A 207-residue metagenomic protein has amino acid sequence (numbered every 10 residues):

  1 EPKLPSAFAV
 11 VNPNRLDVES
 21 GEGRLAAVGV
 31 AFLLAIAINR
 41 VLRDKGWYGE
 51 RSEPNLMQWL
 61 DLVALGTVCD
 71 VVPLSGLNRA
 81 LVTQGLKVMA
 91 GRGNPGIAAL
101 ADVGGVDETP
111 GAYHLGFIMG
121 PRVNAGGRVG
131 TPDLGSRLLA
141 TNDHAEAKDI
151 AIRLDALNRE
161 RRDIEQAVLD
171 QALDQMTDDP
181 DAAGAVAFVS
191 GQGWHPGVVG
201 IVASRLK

Functional and structural regions predicted by a protein language model:
P2, V18, H195-V198: Flexible loop/turn segments at secondary-structure boundaries
L4-P5, P132: Histidine/acidic-residue-rich catalytic or RNA/ligand-binding cores of hydrolases and nuclease-related proteins
P5-Y48, L56-V68: Short alpha-helices
R40-K207: Hydrophobic helix-and-loop "lid/oligomerization" segment in the mid-to-C-terminal part of catalytic domains
